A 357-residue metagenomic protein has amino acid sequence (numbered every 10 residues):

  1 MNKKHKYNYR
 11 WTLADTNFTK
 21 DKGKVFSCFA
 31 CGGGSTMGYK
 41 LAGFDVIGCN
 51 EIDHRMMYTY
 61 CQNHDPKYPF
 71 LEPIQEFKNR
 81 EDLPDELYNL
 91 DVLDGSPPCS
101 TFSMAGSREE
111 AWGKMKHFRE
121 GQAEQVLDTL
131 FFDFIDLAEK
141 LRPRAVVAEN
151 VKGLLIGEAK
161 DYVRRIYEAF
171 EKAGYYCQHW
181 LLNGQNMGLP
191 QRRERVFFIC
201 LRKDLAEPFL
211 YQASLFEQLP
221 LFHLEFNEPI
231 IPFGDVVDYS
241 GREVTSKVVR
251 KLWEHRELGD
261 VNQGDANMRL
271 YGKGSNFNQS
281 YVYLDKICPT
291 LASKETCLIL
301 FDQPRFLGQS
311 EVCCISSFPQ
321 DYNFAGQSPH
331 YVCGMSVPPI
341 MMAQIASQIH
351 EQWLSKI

Functional and structural regions predicted by a protein language model:
N2-A145, K152-I156, K160-R164: Core alpha/beta nucleotide-donor-binding catalytic domains of modification enzymes
C31, L93-S96, F134, V146 (+5 more regions): Conserved small-residue
H54, Y58, R164, E168 (+2 more regions): A broad, structural surface signal
R80-L90, S100, M104-Y281: Class I S-adenosyl-L-methionine
S96, Q185, L201, A292-K294 (+1 more regions): Structured loops at beta-to-helix junctions and adjacent beta-edge loops in soluble globular domains
P97-P98, P143, P190, P319 (+1 more regions): Proline-centered helix-kink/hinge sites
R242-I357: C-terminal target-recognition/interaction regions appended to catalytic cores
